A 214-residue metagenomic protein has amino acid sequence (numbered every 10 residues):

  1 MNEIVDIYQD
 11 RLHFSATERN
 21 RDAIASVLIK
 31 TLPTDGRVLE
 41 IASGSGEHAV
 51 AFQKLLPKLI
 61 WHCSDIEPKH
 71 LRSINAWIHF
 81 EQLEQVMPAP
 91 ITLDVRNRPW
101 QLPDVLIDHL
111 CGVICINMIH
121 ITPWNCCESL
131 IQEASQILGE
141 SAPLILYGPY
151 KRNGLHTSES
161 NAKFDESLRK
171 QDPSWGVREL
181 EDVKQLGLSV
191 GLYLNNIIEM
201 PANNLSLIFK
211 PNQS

Functional and structural regions predicted by a protein language model:
N2-T34: Class I SAM-dependent methyltransferase Rossmann-like catalytic core, especially the SAM/SAH-binding loop
D35-G44: Conserved class I S-adenosyl-L-methionine
L39, V50-W100: Class I SAM-dependent methyltransferase SAM/SAH-binding core
I114: A conserved beta-strand element that flanks and buttresses the S-adenosyl-L-methionine
I121-A134: A short, conserved alpha-helix within the catalytic core of class I
S141-N153: Conserved beta-strand signature within the Rossmann-like core of class I S-adenosyl-L-methionine
T157-E181: Conserved Class I S-adenosyl-L-methionine
L192-S214: Core SAM-dependent methyltransferase catalytic element
